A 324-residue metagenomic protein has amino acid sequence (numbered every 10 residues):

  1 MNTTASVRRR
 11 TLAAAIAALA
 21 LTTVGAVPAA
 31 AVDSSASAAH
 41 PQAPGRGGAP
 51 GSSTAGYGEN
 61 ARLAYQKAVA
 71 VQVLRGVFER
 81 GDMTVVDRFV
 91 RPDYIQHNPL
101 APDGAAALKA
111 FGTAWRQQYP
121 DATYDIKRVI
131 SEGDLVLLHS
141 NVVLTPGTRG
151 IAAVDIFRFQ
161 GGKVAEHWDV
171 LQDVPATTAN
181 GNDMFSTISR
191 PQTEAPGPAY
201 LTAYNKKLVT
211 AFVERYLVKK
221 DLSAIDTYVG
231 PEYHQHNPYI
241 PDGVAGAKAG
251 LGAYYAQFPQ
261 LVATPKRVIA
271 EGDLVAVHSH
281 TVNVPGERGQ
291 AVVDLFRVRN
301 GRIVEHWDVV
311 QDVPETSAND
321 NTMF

Functional and structural regions predicted by a protein language model:
M1-D33: Secretory targeting and sorting signals
P28-F324: C-terminal and inter-domain tail/linker signature
